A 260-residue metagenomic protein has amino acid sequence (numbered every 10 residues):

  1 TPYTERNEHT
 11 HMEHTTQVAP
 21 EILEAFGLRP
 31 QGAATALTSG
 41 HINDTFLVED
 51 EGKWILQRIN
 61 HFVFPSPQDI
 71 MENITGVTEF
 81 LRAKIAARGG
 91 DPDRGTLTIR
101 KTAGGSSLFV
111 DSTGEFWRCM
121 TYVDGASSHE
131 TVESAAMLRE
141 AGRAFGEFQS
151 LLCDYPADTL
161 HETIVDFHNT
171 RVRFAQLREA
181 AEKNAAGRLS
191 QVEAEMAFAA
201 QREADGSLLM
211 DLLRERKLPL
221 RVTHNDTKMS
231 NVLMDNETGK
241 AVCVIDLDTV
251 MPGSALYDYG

Functional and structural regions predicted by a protein language model:
T1-H11: Short, Lys/Arg-enriched N-terminal segments with co-localized hydrophobic residues within the first ~10-30 amino acids
M12-G32: Juxta-kinase regulatory segment immediately upstream of eukaryotic protein kinase catalytic domains
P30-E49: ATP-binding glycine-rich phosphate-binding loop
T35-S39, Q57-Q68, V123-R143, D154-H224 (+2 more regions): ATP-dependent phospho-/nucleotidyl transfer catalytic cores
E49-K53, G239-K240: Active-site beta-strand-loop-beta-strand hairpin of nuclease catalytic cores that positions key catalytic residues
G52-N73, E79-T159: ATP-binding pocket architecture of kinase catalytic cores
I245-T249: Activation of the activation-loop gatekeeper triad in protein kinase-fold domains
L256-G260: Active-site activation/catalytic loop segments of kinase-like enzymes and analogous catalytic loops in related
